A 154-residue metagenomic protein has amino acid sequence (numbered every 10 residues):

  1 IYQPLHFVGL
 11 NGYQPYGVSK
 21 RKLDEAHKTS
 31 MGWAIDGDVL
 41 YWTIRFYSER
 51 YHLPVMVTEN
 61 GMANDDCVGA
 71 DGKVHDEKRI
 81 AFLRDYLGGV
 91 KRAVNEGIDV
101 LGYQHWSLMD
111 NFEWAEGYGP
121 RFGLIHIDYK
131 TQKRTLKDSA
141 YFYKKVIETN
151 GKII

Functional and structural regions predicted by a protein language model:
I1-I154: Non-catalytic scaffold segments within catalytic domains of secreted glycoside hydrolases
